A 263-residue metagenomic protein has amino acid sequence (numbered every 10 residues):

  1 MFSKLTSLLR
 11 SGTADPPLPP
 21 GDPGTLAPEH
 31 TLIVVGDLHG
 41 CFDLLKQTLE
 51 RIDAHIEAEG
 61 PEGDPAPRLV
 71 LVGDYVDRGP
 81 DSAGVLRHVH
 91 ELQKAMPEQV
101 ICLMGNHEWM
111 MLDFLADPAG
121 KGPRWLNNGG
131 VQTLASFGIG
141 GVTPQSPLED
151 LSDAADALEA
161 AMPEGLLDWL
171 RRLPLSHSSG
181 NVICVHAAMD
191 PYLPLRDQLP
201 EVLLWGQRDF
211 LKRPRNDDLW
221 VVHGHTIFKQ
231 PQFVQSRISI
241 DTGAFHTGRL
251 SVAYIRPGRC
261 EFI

Functional and structural regions predicted by a protein language model:
M1-L86: N-terminal active-site segment of His-dependent metallophosphoesterases
P19-P28, P61-E62, Q93-A95, L175-S178 (+2 more regions): A short acidic-Thr-Gly-centered motif at the start of a beta-strand
V34, L69-L71, C102-L103, I183 (+2 more regions): Residue-level marker for buried hydrophobic side chains located in beta-strands that build the well-ordered beta-sheet
D37, D74, G105-N106, H225 (+1 more regions): Active-site glycine-centered loops adjacent to acidic/histidine catalytic or metal-binding residues that shape
H39-G40, D77, W109, M189 (+2 more regions): Short, glycine/acidic-enriched loop or turn micro-motifs at the edges of active sites
Y75-V89, D113-K121, Q232-F233: Metal-dependent catalytic neighborhoods of phosphoester/phosphodiester hydrolases
G79-M110: Hydrophobic/aromatic-rich structural module bridging two neighboring secondary-structure elements via a short loop
R124, G129-S239, G243-R249, I255-I263: Acidic, His/Gly-enriched loop-helix segments that form or flank divalent-metal centers in metallo-dependent hydrolases
